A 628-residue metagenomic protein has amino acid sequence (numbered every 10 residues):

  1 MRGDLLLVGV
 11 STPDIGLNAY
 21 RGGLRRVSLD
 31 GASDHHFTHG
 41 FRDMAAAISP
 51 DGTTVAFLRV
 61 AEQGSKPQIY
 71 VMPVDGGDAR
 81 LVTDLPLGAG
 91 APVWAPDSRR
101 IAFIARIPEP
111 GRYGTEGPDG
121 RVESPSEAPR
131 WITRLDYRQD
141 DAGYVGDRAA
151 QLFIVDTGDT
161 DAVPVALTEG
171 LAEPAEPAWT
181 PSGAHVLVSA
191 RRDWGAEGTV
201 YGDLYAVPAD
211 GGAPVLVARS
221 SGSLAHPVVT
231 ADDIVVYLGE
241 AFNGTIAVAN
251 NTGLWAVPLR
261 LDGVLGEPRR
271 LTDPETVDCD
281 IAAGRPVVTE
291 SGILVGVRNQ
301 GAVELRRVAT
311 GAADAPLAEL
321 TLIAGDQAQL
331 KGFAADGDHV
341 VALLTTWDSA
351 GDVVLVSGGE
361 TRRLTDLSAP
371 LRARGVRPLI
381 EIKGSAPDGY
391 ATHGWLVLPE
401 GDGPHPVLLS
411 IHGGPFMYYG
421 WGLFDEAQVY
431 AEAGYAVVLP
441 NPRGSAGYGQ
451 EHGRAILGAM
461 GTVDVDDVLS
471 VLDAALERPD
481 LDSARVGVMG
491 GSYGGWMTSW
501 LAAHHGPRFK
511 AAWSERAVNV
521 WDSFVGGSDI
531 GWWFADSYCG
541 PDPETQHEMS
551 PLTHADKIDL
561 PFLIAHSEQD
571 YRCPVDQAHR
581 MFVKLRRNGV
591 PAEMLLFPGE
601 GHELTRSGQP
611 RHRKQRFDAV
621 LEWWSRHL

Functional and structural regions predicted by a protein language model:
M1-G22, D147-A150, A175: Beta-strand-rich domains and repeat architectures in extracellular enzymes and scaffolds, especially beta-propellers
M1-L5, G40-L58, D78-A79, D84-I101 (+13 more regions): Conserved beta-propeller blade repeats
G16-R21, E62-P67, R112, G143-A149 (+4 more regions): Short, solvent-exposed loop/turn segments at conserved positions within beta-propeller repeat blades
R21-G22, R106-V155, G202, N251-W255 (+3 more regions): Predominantly five- to eight-bladed beta-propeller fold
S28-A32, P73-G77, D156-T160, P208-G212 (+3 more regions): Short loop/turn segments that connect beta-strands within beta-propeller blades
T365-A484, G491-S492, F524-I530: Cap/lid segment of the alpha/beta-hydrolase catalytic domain
P442-L628: Active-site-proximal cap/loop segments of hydrolase catalytic domains
